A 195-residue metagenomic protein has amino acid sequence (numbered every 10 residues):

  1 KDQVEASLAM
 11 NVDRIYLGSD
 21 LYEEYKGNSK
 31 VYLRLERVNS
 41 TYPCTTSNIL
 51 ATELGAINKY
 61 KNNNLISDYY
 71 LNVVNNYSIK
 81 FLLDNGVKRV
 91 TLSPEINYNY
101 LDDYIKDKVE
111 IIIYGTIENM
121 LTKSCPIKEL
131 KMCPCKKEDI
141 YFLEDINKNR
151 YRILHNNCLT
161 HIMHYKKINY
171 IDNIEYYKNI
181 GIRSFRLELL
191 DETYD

Functional and structural regions predicted by a protein language model:
K1-F81, N85-D195: Active-site pocket-lining/capping segments in soluble small-molecule metabolic enzymes
